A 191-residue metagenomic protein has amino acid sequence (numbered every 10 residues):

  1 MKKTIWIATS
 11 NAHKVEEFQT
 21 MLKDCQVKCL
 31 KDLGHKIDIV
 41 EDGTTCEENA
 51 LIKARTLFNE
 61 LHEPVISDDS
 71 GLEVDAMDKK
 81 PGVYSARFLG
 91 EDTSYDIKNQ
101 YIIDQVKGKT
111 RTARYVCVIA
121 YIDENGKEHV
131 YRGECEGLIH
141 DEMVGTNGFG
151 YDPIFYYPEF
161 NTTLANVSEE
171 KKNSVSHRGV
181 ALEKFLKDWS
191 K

Functional and structural regions predicted by a protein language model:
K2-W6, A12-K191: Anionic-ligand binding patches
